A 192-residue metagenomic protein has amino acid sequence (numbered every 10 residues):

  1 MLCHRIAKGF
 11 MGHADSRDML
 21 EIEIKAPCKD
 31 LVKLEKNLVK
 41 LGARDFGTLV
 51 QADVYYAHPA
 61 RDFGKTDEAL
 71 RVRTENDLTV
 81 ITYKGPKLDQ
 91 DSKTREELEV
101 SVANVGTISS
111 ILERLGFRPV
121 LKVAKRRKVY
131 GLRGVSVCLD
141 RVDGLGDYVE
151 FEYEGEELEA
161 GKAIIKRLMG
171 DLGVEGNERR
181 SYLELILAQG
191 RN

Functional and structural regions predicted by a protein language model:
S16-G134, D171-N192: N-terminal strand-loop-strand beta-hairpin
K84, V142-Y148: Residues forming anionic-ligand binding surfaces in small-molecule and nucleic-acid pockets of primarily soluble enzymes
V137-L139: Short beta-strand/turn micro-motifs at beta-sheet edges
E159-G176: Long, well-ordered alpha-helical scaffolding segments within enzyme catalytic domains, especially pronounced
